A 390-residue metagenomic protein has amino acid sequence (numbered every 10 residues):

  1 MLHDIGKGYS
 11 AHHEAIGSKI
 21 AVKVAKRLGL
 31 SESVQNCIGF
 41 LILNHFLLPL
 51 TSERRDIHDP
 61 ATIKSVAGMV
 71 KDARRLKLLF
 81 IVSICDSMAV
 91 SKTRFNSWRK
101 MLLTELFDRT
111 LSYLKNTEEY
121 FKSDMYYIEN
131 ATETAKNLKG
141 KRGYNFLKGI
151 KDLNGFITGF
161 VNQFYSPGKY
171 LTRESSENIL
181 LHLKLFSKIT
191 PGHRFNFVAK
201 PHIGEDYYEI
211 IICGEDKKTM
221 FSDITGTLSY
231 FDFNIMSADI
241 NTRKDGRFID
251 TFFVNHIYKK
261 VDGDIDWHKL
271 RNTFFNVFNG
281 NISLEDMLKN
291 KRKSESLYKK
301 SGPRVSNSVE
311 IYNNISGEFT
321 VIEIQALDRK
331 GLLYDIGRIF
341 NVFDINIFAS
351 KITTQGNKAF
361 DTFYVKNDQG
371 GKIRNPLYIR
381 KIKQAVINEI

Functional and structural regions predicted by a protein language model:
M1-Y120: Divalent metal-dependent catalytic cores for phosphoryl transfer on phosphate-bearing substrates
S65-I390: Regulatory modules associated with amino-acid/nitrogen control
